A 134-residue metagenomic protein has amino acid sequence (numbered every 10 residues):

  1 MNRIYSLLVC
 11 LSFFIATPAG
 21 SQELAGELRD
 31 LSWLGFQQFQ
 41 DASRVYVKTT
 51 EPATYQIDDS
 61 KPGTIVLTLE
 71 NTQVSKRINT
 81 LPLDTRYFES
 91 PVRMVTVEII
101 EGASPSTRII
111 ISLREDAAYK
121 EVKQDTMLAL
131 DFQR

Functional and structural regions predicted by a protein language model:
M1-L7: Bacterial N-terminal signal peptides that target proteins for export
Y5, T17-S21: A composition-driven signal for long, intrinsically disordered, charge-rich low-complexity tracts
L8-A16: Bacterial N-terminal signal peptides
G20-R134: Signal-peptide-cleaved, periplasmic/extracellular N-terminal interaction regions immediately downstream of the signal
